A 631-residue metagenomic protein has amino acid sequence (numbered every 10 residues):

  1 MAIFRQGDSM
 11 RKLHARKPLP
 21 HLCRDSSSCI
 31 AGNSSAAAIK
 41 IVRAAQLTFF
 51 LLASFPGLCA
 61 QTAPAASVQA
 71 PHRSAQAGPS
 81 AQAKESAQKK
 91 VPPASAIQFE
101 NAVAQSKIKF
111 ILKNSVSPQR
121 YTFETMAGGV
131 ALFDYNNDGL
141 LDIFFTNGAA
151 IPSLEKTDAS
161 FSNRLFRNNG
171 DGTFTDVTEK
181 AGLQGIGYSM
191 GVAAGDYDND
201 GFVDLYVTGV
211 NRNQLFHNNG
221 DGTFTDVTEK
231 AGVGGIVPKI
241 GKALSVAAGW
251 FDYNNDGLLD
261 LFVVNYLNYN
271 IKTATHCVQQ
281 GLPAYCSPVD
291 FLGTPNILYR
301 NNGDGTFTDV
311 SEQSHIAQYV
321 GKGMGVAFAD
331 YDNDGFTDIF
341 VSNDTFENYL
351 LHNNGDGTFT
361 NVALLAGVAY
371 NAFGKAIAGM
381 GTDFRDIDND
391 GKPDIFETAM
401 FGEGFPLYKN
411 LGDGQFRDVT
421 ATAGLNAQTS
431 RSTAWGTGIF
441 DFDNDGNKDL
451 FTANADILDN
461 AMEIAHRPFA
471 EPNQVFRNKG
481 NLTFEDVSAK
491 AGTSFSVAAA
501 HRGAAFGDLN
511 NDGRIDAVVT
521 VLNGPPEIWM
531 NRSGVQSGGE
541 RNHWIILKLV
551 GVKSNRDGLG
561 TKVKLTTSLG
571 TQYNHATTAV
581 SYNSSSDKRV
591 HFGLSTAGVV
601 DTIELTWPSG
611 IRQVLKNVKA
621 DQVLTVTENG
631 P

Functional and structural regions predicted by a protein language model:
S95-Q98, V116, A427, L458 (+3 more regions): Gly/Ser/Thr/Pro-enriched helix-cap/hinge segments flanking short amphipathic alpha-helices
F99, L140-N147, D200-G209, L261-N265 (+7 more regions): Hydrophobic beta-strand segments that make up the repeating blades of beta-propeller and related beta-repeat
F99-N101, T173-L183, T223-P238, G305-A317 (+3 more regions): Blade-edge beta-strand/turn elements of extracellular beta-propeller and related beta-sheet repeat scaffolds
I108-G129, A181-A193, G232-G249, L292 (+7 more regions): Repeat-based blade/solenoid architectures
A127-N137, R167, Y188-F202, L215-H217 (+9 more regions): Beta-propeller blade termini
T146-S160, Y266-F291, T452-A470: Short, conserved, GDST-rich strand-edge loop motifs in beta-rich repeat architectures
N163-N168, T294-N302, H352, Y408-K409 (+1 more regions): Beta-propeller blade signature
V177-Y197, F202, V207-Y253, V263-V289 (+2 more regions): Asp-box/WD-like beta-propeller blade repeats and closely related beta-sheet repeat scaffolds
